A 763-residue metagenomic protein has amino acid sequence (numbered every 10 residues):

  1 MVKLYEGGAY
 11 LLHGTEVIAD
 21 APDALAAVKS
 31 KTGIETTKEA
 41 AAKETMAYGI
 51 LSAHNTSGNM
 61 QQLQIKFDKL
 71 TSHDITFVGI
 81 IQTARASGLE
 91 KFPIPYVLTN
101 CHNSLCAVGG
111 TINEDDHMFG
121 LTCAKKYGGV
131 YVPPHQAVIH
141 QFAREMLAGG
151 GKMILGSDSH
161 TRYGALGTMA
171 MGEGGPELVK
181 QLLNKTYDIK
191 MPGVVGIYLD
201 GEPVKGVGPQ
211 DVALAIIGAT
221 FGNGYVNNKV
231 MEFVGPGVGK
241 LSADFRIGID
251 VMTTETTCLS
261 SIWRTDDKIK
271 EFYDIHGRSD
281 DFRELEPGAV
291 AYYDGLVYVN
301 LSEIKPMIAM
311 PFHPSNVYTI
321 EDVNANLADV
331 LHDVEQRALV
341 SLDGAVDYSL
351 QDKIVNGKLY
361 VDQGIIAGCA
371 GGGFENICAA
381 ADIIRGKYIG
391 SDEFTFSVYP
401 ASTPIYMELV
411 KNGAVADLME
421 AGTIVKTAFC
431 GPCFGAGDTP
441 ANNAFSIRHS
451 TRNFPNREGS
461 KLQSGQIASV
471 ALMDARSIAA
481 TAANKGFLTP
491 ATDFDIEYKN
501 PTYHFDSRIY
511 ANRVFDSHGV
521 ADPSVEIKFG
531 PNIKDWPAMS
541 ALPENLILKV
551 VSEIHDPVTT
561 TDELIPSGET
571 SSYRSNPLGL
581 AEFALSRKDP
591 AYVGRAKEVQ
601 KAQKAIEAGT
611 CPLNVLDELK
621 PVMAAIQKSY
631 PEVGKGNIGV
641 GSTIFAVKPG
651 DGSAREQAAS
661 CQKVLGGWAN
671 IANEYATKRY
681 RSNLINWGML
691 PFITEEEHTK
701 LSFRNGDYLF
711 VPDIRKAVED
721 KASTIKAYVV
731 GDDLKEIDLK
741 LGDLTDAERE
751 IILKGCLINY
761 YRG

Functional and structural regions predicted by a protein language model:
M1-G763: Fe-S-dependent hydro-lyases/dehydratases of central metabolism
